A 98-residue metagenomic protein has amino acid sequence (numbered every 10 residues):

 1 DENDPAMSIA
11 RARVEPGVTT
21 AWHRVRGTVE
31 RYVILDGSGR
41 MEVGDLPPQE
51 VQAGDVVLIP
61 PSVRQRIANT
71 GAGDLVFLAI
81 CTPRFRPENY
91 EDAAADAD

Functional and structural regions predicted by a protein language model:
D4-S8, A12, R66-D98: Double-stranded beta-helix
T19-A53, V63: A short beta-strand-loop-beta hairpin characteristic of the jelly-roll/cupin
